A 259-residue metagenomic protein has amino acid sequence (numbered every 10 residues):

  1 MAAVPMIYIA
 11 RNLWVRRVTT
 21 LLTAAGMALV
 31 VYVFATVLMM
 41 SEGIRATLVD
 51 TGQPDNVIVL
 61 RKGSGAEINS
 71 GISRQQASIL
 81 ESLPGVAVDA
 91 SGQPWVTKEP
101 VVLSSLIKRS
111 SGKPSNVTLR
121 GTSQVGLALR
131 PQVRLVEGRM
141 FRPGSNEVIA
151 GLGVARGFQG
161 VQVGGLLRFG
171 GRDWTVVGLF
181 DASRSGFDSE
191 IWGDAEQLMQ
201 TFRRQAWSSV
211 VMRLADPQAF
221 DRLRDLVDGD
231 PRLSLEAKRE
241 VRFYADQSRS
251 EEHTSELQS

Functional and structural regions predicted by a protein language model:
M1-Y32: N-terminal Sec/SRP start-transfer signal
A28, Y32-T118, E137-R139, G144 (+3 more regions): Hydrophobic, regular-secondary-structure patches
T51, A87-A90, I107-P114, M140 (+2 more regions): Mechanotransmission and gating elements of multispan inner-membrane complexes involved in transport and envelope
R61, I72, G121-T122, I149-A150 (+3 more regions): A conserved hydrophobic position in a structured secondary element of the catalytic/binding core that shapes
G65, V102-S104, Q124-L127, A182 (+1 more regions): Active-site/binding-pocket entry motifs
S115-G157: Short beta-strand boundary microenvironments
